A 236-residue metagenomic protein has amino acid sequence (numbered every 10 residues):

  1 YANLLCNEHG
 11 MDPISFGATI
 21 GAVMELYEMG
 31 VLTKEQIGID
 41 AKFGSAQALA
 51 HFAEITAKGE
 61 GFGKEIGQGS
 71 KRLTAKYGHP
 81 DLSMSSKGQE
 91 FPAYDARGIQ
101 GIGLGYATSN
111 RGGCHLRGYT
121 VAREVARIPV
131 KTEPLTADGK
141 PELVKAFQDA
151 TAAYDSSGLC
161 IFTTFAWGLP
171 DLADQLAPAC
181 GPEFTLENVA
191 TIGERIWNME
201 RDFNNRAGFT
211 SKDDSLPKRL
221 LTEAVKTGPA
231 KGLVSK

Functional and structural regions predicted by a protein language model:
Y1-K236: Extended C-terminal regions of large enzymes
